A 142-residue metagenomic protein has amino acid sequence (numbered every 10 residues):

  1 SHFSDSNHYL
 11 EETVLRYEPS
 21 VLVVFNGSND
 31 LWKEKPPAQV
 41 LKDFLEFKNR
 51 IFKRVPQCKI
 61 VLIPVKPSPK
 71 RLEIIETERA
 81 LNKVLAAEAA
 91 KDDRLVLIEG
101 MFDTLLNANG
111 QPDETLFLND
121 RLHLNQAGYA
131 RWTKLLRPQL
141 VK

Functional and structural regions predicted by a protein language model:
S1-F3: A short beta-strand-loop structural module common to alpha/beta enzyme folds
H8-K142: Alpha-helical cap/lid subdomain in secreted, periplasmic, or secretory-pathway luminal O-acyl-processing enzymes
